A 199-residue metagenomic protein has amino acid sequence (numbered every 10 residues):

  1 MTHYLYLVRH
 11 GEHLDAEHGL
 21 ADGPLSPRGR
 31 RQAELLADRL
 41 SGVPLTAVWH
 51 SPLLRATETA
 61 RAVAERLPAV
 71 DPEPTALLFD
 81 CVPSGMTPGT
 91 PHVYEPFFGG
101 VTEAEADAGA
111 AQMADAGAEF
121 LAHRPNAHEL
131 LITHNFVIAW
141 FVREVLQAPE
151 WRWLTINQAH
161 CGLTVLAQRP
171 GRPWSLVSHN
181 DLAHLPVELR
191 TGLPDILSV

Functional and structural regions predicted by a protein language model:
T2, A69, E73, D80-H92 (+3 more regions): Acidic, low-complexity terminal tails and accessory targeting/binding regions of phosphate-metabolizing enzymes
H3-V63, A106-A114: Loop-to-helix element that buttresses phosphate recognition and phosphoryl-transfer chemistry
L5, N126-T133: Generic beta-sheet signal
H10, R124, H134, H184: Histidine-centered active-site/metal-ligand motif
H13, V137-I138: Short active-site segment of divalent metal-dependent hydrolases/proteases that encodes the spacing between
E34-E103: Phosphate-coordination/substrate-recognition cap region in phosphate-metabolizing enzymes
A62, W140-E144: Active-site signature of alpha/beta-hydrolase-fold catalytic machinery across serine- and Asp/Cys-nucleophile hydrolases
G99-A127: Internal catalytic-core helix/loop-beta-alpha segment that presents or stabilizes conserved functional determinants
